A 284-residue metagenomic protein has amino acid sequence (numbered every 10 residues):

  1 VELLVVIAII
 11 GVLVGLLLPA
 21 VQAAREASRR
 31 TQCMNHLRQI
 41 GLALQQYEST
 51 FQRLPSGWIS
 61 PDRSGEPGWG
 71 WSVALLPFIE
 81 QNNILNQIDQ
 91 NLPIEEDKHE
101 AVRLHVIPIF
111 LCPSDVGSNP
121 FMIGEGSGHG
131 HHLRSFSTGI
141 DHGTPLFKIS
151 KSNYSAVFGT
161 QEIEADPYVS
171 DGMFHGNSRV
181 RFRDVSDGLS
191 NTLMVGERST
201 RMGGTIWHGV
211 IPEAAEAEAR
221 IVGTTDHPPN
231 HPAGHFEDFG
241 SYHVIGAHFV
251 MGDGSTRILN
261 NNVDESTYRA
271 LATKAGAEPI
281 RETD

Functional and structural regions predicted by a protein language model:
V1-R29, Q39: N-terminal single-pass transmembrane signal-anchor helix
V12, A27-D284: Surface-exposed loop/linker segments characteristic of extracytoplasmic
